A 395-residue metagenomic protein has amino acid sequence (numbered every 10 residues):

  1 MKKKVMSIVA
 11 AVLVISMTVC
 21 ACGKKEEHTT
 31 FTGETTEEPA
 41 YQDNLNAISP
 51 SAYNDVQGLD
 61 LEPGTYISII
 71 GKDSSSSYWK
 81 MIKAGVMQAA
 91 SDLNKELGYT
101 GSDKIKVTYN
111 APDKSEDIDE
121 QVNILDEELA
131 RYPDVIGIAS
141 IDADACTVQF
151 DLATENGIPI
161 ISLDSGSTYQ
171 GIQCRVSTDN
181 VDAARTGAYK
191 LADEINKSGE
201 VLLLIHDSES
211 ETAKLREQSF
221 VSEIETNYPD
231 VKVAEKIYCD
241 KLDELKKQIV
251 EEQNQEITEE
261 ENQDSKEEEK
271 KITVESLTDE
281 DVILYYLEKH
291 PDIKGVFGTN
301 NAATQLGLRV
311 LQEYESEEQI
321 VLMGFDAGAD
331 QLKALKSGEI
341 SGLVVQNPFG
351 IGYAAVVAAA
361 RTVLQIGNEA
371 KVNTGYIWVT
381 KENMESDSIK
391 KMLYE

Functional and structural regions predicted by a protein language model:
M1-L13: Positively charged n-region of N-terminal signal peptides that target proteins for export
V14-I15, T168: Short intrinsically disordered, low-complexity segments
M17-A21: C-terminal motif of bacterial Sec signal peptides marking the signal peptidase cleavage site
C22-E395: A residue-level marker of the well-folded mature domains of exported/periplasmic proteins
